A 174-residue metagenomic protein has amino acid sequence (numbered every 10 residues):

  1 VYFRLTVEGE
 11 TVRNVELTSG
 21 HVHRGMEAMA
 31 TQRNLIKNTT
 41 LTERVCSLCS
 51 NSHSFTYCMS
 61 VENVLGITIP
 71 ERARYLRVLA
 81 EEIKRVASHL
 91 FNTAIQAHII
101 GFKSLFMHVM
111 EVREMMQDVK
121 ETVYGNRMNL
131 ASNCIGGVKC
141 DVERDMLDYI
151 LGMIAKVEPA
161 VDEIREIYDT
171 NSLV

Functional and structural regions predicted by a protein language model:
V1-V174: Active-site bordering "gate/hinge" segments that shape substrate access to catalytic or cofactor-binding pockets
